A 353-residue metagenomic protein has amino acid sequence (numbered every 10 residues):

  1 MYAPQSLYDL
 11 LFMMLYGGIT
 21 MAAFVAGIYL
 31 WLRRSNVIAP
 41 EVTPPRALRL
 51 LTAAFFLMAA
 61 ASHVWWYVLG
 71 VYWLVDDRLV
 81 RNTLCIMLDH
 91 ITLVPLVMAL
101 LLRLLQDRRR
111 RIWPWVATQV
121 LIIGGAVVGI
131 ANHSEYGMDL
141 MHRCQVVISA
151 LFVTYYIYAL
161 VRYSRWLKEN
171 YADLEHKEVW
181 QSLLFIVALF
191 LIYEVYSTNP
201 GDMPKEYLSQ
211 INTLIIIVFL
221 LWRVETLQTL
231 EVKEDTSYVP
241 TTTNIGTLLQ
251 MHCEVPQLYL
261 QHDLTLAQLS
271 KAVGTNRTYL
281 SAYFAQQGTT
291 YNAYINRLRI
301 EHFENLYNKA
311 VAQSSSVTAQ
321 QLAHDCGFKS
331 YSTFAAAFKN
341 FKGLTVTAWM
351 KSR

Functional and structural regions predicted by a protein language model:
M1-G125, N132, L140: N-terminal low-complexity or simple alpha-helical regulatory segments that function as activation/interaction modules
Q5-I19, A126-A159, Y196-S209: Extracellular-loop-to-transmembrane junctions of the mid-late helices
A39-A61, Q119, M141-N199, S209-I216: Alpha-helical transmembrane segments of multi-pass integral membrane proteins
D76-V94, M203-E225: Hydrophobic alpha-helical transmembrane segments and immediately flanking/interface helices in integral membrane
P95-R110, I216-E234: Alpha-helical transmembrane segments and their immediate juxtamembrane interface regions
R108, R165-H176, Q228-P240: Membrane-proximal helical linkers
W222-T333, A337-N340, L344-R353: Membrane-proximal linker segments that couple transmembrane helices to downstream signaling/catalytic modules
